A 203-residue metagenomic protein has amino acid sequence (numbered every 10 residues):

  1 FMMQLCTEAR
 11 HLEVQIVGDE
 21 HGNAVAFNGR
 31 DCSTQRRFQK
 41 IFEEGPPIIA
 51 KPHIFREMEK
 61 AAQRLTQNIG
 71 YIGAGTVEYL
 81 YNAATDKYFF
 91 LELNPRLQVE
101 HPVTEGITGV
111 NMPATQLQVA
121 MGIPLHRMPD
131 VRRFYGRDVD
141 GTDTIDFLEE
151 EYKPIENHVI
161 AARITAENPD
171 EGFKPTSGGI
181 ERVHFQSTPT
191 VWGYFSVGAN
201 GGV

Functional and structural regions predicted by a protein language model:
F1-V203: ATP-dependent carboxylate activation and anion-phosphoryl transfer catalytic cores that bind Mg-ATP to form
